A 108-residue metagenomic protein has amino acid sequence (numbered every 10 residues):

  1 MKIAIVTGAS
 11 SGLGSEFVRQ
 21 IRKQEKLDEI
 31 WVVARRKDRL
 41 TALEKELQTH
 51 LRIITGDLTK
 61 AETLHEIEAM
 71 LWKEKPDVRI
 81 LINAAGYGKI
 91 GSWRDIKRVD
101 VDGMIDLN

Functional and structural regions predicted by a protein language model:
I3-V6, L81-I82: Conserved hydrophobic beta-strands of the Rossmann-like cofactor-binding core in SDR/related NAD(P)H-dependent
S10-S11: Conserved glycine-rich cofactor-binding loop
G14-S15: N-terminal Rossmann-fold NAD(P) dinucleotide-binding loop
R22-A42: Conserved glycine-rich Rossmann-like NAD(P)H-binding loop of the short-chain dehydrogenase/reductase
L47-E62: Rossmann-fold cofactor-recognition segment
T59-E74: Conserved Rossmann-fold cofactor-binding substructure of NAD(P)-dependent oxidoreductases
A84-K89: Conserved NAD(P)H cofactor-binding loop of Rossmann-fold oxidoreductase domains
S92-W93, K97-I105: Substrate-binding pocket helix/loop in short-chain dehydrogenase/reductase
